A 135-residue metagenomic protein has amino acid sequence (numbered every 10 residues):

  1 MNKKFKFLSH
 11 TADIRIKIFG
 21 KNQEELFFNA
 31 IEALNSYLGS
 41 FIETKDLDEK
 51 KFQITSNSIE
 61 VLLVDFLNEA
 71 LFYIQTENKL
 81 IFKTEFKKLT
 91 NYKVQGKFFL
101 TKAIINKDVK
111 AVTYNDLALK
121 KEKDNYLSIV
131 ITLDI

Functional and structural regions predicted by a protein language model:
M1-I135: Intrinsically disordered, low-complexity regions
